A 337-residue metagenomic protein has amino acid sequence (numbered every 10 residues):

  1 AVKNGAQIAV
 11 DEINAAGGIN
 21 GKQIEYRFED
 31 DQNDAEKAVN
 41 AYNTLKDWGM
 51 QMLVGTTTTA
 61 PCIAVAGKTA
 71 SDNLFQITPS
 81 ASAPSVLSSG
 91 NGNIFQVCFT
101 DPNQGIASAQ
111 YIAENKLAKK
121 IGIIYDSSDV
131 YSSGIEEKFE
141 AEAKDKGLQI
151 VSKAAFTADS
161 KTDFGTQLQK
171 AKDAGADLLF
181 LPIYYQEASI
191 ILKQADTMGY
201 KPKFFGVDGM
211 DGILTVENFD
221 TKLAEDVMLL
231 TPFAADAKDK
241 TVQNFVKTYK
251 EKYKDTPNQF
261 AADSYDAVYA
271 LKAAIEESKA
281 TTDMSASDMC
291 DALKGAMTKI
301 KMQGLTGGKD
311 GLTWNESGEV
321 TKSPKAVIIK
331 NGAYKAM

Functional and structural regions predicted by a protein language model:
A1-M337: Extracytosolic ligand-binding ectodomains
